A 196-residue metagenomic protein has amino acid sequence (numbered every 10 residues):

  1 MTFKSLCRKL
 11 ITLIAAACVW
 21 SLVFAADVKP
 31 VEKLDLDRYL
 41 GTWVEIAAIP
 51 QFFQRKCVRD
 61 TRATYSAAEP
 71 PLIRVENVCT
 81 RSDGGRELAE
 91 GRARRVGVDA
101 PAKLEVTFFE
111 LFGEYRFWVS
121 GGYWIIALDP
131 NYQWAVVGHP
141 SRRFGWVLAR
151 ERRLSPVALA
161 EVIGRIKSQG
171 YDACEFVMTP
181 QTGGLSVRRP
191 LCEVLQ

Functional and structural regions predicted by a protein language model:
M1-C7: N-terminal secretory signal peptides that target proteins for export/translocation
F3, I14, V19-Q196: A beta-rich soluble binding module of mature secreted/lumenal proteins
